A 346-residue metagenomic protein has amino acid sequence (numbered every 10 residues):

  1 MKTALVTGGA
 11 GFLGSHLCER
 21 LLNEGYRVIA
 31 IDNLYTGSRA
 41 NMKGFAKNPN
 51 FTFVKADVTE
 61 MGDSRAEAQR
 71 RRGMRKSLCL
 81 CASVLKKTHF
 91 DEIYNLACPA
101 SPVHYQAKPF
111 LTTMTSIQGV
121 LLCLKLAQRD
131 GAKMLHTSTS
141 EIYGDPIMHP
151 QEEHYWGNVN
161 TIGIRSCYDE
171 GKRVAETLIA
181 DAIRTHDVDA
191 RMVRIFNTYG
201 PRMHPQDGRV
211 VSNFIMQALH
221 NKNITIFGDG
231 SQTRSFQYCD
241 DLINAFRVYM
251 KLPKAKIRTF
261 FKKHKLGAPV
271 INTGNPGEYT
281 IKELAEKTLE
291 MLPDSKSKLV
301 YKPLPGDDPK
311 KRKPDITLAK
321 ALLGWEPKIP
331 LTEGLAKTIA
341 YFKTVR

Functional and structural regions predicted by a protein language model:
M1-T198, F246-Y249, Y279, W325 (+2 more regions): N-terminal Rossmann-like NAD(P)+-binding domain of SDR-like oxidoreductases, especially those catalyzing
A4-A10, N33, T115, S140 (+9 more regions): Short glycine- and Lys/Arg-enriched binding-loop motifs that mark or flank ligand-binding interfaces
S15-N23, N197, M216-R346: C-terminal substrate-binding subdomain of Rossmann-fold SDR/epimerase-dehydratase oxidoreductases
G37, A107, T115-Q118, S166-D169 (+6 more regions): Residue-level signal for the nucleotide or nucleotide-sugar donor/cofactor binding architecture
R39-M42, E176, S212, K282 (+2 more regions): Short, surface-exposed alpha-helical segments at coil->helix boundaries
A46, Q106, P205, A218-L219 (+1 more regions): Hydrophobic residues in alpha-helical segments
H149-Q151, P205-N213: A glycine/serine/threonine-rich, flexible loop-to-helix segment that serves as the NAD(P) cofactor-binding "lid"
